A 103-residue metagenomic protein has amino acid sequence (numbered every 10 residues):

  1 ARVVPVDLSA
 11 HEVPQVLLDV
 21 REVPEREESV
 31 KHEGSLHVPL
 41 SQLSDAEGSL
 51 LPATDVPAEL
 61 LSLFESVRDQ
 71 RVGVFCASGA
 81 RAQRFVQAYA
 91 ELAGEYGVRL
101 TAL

Functional and structural regions predicted by a protein language model:
A1-E33: Flexible, polar/low-complexity N-terminal or interdomain linker segments that lie immediately upstream of folded
L17, S35-H37, L100-L103: Conserved beta-strand scaffold positions in the cores of enzyme catalytic domains, especially in NTP/NDP-utilizing
V23, S44, A80-A82: Short Gly/Pro-enriched loop/turn and capping motifs at secondary-structure junctions
E27-S29, E47, R84-V86: Short glycine-/acidic-enriched loop or helix-start segments at secondary-structure transitions that form or flank
H32-L43: Active-site regions of enzymes building and remodeling cell-envelope glycoconjugates
S44-T54: Short, charged, surface-exposed secondary-structure boundary motifs
P52-L103: Catalytic cysteine-centered active loop of the rhodanese-like fold, especially the PTP/DSP P-loop
